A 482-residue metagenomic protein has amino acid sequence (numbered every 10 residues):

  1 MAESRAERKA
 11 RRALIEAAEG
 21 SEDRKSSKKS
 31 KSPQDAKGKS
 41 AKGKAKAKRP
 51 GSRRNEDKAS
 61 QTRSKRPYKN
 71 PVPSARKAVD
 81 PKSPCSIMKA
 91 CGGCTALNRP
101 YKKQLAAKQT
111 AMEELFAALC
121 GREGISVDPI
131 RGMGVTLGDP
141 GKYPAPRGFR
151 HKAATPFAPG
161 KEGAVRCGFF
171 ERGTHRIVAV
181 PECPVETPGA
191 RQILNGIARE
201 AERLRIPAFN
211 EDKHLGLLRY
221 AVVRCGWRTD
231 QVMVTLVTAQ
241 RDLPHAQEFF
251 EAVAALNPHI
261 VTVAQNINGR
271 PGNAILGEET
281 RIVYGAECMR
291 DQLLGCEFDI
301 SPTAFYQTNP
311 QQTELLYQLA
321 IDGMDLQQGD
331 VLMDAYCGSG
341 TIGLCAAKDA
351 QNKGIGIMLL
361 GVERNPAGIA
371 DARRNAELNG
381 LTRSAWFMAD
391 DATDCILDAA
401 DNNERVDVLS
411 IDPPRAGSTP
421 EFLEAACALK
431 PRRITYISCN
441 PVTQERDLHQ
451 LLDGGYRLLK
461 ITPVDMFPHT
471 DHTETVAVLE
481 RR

Functional and structural regions predicted by a protein language model:
E3-K29, D35-G38, K42-G43, A47-A59 (+3 more regions): Rossmann-like S-adenosyl-L-methionine
A78-K82, K89-A208, R228, L243: Extended interfacial segments that mediate partner engagement and assembly in macromolecular machines
G148-E171, V223-C225, R281, E287-L293 (+2 more regions): Short beta-strand elements
H151, D230-V232, G329-D330: Nucleotide donor/acceptor-binding cores
P156-A158, R224, V237-A239, E480-R482: Solvent-exposed residues in well-ordered beta-strands and their adjoining turns, especially edge/terminal strands
G168-E171, V237, A372: Short, acidic/hydrophobic/Gly-rich beta-strand patch recurrent on exposed beta strands that often constitutes part
H214-R228: Short edge beta-strands and adjacent turn/loop segments
V223, D230-A239, E297-S301: Short, aliphatic-rich beta-strand segments
